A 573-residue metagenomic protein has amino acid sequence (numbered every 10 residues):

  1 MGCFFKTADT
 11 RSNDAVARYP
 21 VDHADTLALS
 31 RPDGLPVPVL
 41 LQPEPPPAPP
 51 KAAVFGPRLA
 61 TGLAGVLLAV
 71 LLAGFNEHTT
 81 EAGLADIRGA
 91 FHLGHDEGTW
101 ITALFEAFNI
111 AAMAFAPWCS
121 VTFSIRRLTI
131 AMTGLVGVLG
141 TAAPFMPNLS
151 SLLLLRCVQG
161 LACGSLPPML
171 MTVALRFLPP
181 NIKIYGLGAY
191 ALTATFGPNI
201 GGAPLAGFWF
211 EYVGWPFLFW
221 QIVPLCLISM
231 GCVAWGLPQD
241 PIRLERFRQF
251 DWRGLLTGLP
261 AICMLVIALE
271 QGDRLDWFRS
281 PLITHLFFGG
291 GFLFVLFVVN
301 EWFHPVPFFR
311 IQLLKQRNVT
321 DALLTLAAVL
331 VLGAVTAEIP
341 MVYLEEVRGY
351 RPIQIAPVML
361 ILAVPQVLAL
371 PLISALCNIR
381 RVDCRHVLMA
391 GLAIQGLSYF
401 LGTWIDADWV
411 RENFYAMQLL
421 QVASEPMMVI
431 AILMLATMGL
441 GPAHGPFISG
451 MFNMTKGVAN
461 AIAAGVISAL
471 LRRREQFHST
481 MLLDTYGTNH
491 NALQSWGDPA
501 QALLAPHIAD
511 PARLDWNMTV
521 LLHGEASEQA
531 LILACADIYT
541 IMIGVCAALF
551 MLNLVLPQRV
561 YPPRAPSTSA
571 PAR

Functional and structural regions predicted by a protein language model:
G2-F75, G89: Cytosolic juxtamembrane N-terminal segment immediately preceding the first transmembrane helix of multi-pass
P46, K456-Q558, P563-R573: Hydrophobic transmembrane architecture of multi-pass small-molecule transporters
L59-F75, T80-A82, H95, I101-T102 (+4 more regions): 12-transmembrane solute porter fold
A69, T129-L135, L139, L155 (+8 more regions): Residue-level signature of the transmembrane alpha-helical cores of Major Facilitator Superfamily-type secondary
G83-A111, S151: Extracellular/periplasmic helix-loop-helix junction of adjacent transmembrane segments in MFS-like secondary
E97, I182-A189, H444-M451, A534: Cytoplasmic loop-to-transmembrane helix junctions
M113-G254: Helix-loop-helix hairpins in multi-pass membrane proteins, especially solute transporters
E211-T325, L332: Hydrophobic transmembrane-helix bundles of small-molecule transporters
